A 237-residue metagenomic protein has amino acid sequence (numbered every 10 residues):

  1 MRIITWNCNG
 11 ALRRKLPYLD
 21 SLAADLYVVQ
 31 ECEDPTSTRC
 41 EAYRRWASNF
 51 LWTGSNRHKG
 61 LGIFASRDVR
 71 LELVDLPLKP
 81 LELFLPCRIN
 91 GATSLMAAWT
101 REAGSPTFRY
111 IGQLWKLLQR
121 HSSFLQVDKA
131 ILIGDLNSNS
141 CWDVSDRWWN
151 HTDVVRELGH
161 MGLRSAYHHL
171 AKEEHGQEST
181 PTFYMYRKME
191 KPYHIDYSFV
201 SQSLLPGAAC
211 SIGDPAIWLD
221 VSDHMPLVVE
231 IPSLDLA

Functional and structural regions predicted by a protein language model:
M1-R44, L51-L61, L234-A237: N-terminal, active-site-proximal structural segment of metallo-dependent hydrolase catalytic domains
M1-T5, N9-P17, L26, A65-A237: Active-site regions of metal-assisted phosphoester/phosphodiester hydrolases, unifying DNase/endonuclease modules
E41-Y43, S48-N49, D153, D214: A generic membrane alpha-helix/interface feature
